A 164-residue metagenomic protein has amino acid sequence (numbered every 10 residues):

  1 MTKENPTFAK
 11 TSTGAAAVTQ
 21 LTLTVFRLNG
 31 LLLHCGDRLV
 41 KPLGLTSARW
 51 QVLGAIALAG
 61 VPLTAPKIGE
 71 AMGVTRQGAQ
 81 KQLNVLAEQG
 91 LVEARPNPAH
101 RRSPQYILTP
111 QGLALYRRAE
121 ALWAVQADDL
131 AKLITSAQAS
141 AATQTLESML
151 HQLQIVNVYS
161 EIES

Functional and structural regions predicted by a protein language model:
M1-L43: N-terminal leader segment of winged-helix/HTH proteins
M1-T13, S136-S164: C-terminal regulatory/oligomerization modules of transcriptional regulators
T7-F8, N84-Q144: Charged, amphipathic alpha-helical coiled-coil/dimerization segments
T24, R49-A55, A71, Q82-V85 (+1 more regions): Residue-level recognition of specific faces of alpha-helices
L28, L32-C35, M72, L115-I134 (+2 more regions): Alpha-helical linker/hinge and terminal dimerization helices associated with HTH transcriptional regulators
G30-T75, E161: N-terminal helix-turn-helix DNA-binding core of bacterial DNA-binding proteins
